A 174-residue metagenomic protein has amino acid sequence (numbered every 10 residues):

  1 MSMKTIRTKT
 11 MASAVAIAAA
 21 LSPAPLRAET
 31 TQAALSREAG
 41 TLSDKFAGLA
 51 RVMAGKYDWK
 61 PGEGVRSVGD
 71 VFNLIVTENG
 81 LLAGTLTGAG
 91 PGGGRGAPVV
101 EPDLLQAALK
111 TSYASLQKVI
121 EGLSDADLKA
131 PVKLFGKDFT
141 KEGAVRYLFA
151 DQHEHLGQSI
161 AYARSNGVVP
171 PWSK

Functional and structural regions predicted by a protein language model:
S2-S13: Bacterial N-terminal signal peptides that target proteins for export
A12-S22: Bacterial N-terminal signal peptides
S22-A28: Sec/Tat signal peptide C-region and signal peptidase I cleavage site
A28-R37: Extreme N-terminal tail/first-helix region
S36-A50, K56-R95, K133-K174: Short, contiguous alpha-helical
F46, P98-K133, F139-E154: Acidic/histidine-rich alpha-helical segments that form the ligand environment of transition-metal centers
G55, S124, L128, V168: Glycine-rich, flexible loop/turn motifs
